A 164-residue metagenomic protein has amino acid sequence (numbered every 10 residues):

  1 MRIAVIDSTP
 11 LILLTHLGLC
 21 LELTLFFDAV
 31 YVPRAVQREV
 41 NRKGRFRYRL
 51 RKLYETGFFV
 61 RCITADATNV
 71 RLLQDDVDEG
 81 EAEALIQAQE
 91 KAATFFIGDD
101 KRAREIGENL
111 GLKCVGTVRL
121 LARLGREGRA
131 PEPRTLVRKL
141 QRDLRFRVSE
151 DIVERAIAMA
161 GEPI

Functional and structural regions predicted by a protein language model:
R2-F95, K101-R104, E108-K113, T135 (+1 more regions): Active-site-proximal, substrate-binding regions of enzyme catalytic domains and RNA-binding/basic surfaces
R42, G107, R126-E127, D143: Short Asp/Glu-rich motifs
K91, L124, L140-D143: Alpha-helix C-capping/helix-to-loop hinge sites
D100-R102, R119-L120: Short, ordered loop/turn segments at secondary-structure junctions
V118-R126: Short alpha-helix plus adjacent loop in nuclease-associated cores
E132, V137-R147: Phosphate-binding/catalytic loops
